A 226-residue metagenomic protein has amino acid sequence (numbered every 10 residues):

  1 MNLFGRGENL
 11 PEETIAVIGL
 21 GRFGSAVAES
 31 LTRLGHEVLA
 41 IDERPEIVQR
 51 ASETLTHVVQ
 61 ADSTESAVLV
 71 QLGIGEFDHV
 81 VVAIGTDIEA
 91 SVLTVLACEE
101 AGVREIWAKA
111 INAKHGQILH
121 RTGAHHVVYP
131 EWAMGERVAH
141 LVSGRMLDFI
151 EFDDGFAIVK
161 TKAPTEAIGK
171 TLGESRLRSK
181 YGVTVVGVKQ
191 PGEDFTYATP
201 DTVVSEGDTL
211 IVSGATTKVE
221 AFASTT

Functional and structural regions predicted by a protein language model:
M1-T226: Cytosolic regulatory regions of ion transport systems
